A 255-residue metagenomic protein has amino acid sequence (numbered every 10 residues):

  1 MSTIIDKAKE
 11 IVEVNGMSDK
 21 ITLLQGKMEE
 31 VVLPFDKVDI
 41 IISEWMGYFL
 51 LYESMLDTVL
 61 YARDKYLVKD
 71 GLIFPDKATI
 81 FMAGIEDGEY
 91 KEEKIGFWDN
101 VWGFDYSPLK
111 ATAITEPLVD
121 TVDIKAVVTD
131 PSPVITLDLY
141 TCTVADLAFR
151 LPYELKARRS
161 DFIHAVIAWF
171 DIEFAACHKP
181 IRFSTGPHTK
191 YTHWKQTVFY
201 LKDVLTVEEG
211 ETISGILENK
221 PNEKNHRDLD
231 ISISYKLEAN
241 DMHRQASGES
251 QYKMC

Functional and structural regions predicted by a protein language model:
M1-E218, N222-C255: Class I SAM-binding transferase module
